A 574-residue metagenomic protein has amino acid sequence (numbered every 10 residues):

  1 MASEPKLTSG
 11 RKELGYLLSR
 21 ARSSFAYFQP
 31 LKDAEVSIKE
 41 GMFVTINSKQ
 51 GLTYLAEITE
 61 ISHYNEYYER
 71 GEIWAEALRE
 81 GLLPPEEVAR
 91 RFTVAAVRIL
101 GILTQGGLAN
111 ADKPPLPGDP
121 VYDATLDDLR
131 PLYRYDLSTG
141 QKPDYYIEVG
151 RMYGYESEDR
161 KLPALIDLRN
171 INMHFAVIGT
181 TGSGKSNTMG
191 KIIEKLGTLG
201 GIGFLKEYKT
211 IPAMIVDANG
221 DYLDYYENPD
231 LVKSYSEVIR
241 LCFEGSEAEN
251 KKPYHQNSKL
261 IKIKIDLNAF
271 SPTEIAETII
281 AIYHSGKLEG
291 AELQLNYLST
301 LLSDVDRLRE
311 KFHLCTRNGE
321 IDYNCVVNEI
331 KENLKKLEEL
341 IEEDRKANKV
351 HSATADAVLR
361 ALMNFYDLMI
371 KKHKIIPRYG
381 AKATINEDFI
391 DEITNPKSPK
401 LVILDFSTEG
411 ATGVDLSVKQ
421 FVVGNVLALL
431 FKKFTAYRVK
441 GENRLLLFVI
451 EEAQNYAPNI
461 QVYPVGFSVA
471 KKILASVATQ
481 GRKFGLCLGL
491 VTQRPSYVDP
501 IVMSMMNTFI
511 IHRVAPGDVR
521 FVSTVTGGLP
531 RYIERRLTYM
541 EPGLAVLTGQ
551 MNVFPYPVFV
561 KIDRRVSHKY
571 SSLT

Functional and structural regions predicted by a protein language model:
M1-T180, N187-K195, L199-E207, G441-R444 (+2 more regions): Basic- and hydrophobic-enriched, low-structure N-terminal and domain-boundary segments that flank ATP-binding catalytic
A2-E4, F43, A95-G107, Y532-T574: Phosphate-binding and hydrolysis-coupling loops of NTP-dependent motor/remodeling domains
S62-Y64, G101-T104, N172, N219-L223 (+7 more regions): Conserved nucleotide-binding/hydrolysis micro-motifs of P-loop NTPases
E86, A470-K561: Conserved ATP-driven motor cores of ASCE-family P-loop NTPases powering translocation/secretion/packaging/pilus
E148-N250, P500, F521, L547 (+1 more regions): Glycine-rich phosphate-binding loop of nucleotide-binding enzymes
I171-N172, Y208-T210, P396-S398, G441-R444 (+2 more regions): Short loop/turn elements that form and flank the Walker-type P-loop nucleotide-binding site in RecA-like NTPase cores
L205-Y208, G220-L231, S246-I473, L547-Q550: P-loop NTPase motor domains
